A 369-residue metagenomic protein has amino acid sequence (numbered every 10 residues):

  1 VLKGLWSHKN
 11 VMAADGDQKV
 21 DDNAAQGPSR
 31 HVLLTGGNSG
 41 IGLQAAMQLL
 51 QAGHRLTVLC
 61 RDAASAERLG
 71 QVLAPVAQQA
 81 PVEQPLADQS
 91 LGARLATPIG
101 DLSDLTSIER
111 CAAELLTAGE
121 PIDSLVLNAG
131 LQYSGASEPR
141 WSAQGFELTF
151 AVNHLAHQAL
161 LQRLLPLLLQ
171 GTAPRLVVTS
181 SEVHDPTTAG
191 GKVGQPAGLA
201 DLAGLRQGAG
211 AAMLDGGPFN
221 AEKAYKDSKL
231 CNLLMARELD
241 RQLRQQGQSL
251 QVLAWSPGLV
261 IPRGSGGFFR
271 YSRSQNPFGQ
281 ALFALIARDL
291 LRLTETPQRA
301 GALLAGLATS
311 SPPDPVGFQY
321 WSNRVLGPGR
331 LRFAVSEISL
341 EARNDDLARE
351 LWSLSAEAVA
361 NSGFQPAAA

Functional and structural regions predicted by a protein language model:
L2-S272, S362-P366: Rossmann-fold NAD(P)H-dependent dehydrogenase/reductase core
N38, S65-R68, I99, R263-Q298 (+1 more regions): Extended hydrophobic/aromatic segments used for targeting, binding, or gating
W141, Q246-S256, G317-L340: C-terminal/domain-terminus segments
G210-E222, A281-R288, R332-E337: Short glycine/proline-rich turn/loop motifs
S272-Q275, L340, L351: A catalytic-pocket lid/entrance helix-loop region that shapes and gates access to the active site across common
F283-V335, D345-D346: C-terminal helical subdomain
Y320, Q365-A369: Short, flexible loop/turn segments with low-complexity composition
L354-S355, V359: C-terminal functional modules
